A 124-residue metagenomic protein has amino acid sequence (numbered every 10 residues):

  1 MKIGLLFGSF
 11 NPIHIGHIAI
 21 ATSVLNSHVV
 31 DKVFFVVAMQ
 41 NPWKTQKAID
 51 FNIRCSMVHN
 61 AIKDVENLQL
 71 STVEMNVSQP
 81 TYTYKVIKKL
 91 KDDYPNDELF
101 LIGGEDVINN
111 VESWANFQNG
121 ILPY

Functional and structural regions predicted by a protein language model:
M1-Y124: Nucleotidyltransferase catalytic core that binds NTPs
